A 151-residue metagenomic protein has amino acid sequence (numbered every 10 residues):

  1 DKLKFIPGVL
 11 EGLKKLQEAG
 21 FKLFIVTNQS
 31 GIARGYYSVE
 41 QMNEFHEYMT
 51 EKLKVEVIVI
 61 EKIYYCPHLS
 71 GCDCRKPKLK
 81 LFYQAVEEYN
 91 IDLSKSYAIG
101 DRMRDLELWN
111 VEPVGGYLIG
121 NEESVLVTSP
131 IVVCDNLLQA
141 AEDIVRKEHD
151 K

Functional and structural regions predicted by a protein language model:
D1, G35-E40, D73-K76: Short, solvent-exposed loop/turn segments at secondary-structure boundaries
D1-L10: Short catalytic helix/loop segments, enriched in acidic residues and glycine and frequently bearing histidine
V9-M49, I60-L69: Substrate-recognition element of Asp-dependent hydrolases with the DxDx(T/V) motif
K14-E18, K54, N110: Anion (oxyanion) recognition and catalysis
H46-Y65, L126-V145: Structural recognition of alpha->loop->beta junctions
C74-R104: Conserved Lys-Pro-Asp/Glu-containing loop-to-beta segment of HAD-superfamily phosphomonoesterases, centered on
Y89, A141-K151: Short, hydrophobic alpha-helical segments
Y97-C134: Acidic, Mg2+-coordinating phosphoryl-transfer loop and its flanking beta/alpha structural elements, shared across
